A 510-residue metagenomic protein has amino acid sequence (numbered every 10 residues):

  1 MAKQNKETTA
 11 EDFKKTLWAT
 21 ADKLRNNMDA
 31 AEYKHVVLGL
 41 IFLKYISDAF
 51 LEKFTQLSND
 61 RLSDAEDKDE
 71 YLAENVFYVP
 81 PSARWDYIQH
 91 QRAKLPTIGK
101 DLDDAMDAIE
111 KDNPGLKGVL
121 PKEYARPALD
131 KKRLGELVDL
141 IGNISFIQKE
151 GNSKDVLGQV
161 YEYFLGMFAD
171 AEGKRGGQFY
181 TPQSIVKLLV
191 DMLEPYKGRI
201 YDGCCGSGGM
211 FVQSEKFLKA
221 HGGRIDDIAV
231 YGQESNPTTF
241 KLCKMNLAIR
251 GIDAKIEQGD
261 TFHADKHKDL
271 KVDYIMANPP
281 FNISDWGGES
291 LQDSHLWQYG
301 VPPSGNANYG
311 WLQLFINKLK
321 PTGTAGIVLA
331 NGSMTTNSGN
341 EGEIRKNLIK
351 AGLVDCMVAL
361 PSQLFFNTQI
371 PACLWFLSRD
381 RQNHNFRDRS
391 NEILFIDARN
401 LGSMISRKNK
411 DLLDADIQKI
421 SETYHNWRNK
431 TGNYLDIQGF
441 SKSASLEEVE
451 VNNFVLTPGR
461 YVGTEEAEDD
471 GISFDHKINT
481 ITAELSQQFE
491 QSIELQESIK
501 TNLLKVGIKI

Functional and structural regions predicted by a protein language model:
M1-Y196, K255-K266, A359-S362, D380 (+2 more regions): Non-catalytic, mostly N-terminal accessory regions of nucleic-acid modification and defense proteins
K23, E32-Y45, P303-L377: Conserved Class I SAM-dependent methyltransferase catalytic core
N27, W286-N306, G332-N340, P361-N367 (+2 more regions): Short, contiguous acidic/charged loop-to-helix segments that flank catalytic cores in large enzymes
P127, E150, C204, G232-N236 (+7 more regions): Hydrophobic alpha-helical scaffolding
R175-A277, N282-W286, S290-Q298, A330-G332 (+1 more regions): Conserved S-adenosyl-L-methionine
V212, K241, A277, Y309-Q313 (+12 more regions): Feature representing long, continuous alpha-helical segments
K271-D273, I370-L377, N409-A415: Short, surface-exposed amphipathic charged segments that create phosphate/polyanion-binding patches used for binding
S284-G288, G326-V328, T336-G339, M357 (+3 more regions): Extended hydrophobic-aromatic, low-complexity segments
